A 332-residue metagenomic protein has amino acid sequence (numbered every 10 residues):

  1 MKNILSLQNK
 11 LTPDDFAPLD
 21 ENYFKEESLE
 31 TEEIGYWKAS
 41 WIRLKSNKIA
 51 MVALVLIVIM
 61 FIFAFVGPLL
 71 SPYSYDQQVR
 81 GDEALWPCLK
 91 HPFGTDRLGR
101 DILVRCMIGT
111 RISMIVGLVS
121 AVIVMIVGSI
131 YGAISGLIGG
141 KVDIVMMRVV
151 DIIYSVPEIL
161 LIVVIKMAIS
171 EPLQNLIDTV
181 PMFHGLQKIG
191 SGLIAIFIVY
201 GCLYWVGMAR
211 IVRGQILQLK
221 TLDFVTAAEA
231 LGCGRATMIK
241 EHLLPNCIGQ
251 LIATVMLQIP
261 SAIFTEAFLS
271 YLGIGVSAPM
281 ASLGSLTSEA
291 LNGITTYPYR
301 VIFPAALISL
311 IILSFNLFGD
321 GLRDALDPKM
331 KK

Functional and structural regions predicted by a protein language model:
M1-V52, G321-K332: Transmembrane alpha-helical segments of polytopic membrane transport and secretion proteins
K2-A17, N22, F63-R97, G273-M280: Hydrophobic alpha-helical transmembrane segments of membrane transport/permease proteins and related membrane-embedded
N22-S40, C88-R100, G139, A236-K240 (+1 more regions): Short, membrane-interfacial amphipathic segments enriched in basic
E32, Y36-S40, A50-I57, G190-L193 (+2 more regions): Primarily residues marking transmembrane-helix entry/exit sites
W41, K45-V58, M114-L118, T295-I302: Membrane-interface helix starts
L44, I62, I152: Residue-level signature of catalytic and energy-coupling elements of molecular machines, predominantly ATP/GTP-dependent
I49-P68, S129, S309: Short, strongly hydrophobic transmembrane alpha-helices
R100-K332: Alpha-helical transmembrane segments of integral membrane proteins, especially multi-pass inner/plasma-membrane
